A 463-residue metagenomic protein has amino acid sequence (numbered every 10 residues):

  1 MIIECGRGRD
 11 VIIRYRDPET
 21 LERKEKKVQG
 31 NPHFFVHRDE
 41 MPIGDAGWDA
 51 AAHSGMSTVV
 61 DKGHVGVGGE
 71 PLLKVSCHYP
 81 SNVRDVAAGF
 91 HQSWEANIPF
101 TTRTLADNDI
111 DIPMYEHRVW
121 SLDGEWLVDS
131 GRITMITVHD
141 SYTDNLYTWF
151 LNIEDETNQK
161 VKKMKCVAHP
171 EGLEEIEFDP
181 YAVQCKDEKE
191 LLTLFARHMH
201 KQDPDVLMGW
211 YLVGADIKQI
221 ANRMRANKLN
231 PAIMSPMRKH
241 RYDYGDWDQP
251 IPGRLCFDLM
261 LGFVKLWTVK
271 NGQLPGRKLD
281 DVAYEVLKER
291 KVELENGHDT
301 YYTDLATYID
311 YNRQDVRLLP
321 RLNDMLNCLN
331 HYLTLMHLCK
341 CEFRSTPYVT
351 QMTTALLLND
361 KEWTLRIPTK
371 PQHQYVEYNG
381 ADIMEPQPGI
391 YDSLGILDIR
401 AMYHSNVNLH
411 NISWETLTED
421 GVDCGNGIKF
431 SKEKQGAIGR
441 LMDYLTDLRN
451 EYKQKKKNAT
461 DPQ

Functional and structural regions predicted by a protein language model:
M1-T101, A226-P252, K288, V292-L294 (+5 more regions): Non-catalytic nucleic-acid-binding interfaces of large nucleic-acid enzymes and RNP effectors
I2-S54, D107-V206: Conserved RNase H-like, two-metal-ion catalytic cores of nucleic-acid enzymes
S54, G63-G68, S76-S81, K165-Q273: Conserved DEDDh/DEDDy metal-dependent 3′-5′ exonuclease domain
L122-G124, L259, L397-I399: Residues immediately flanking
D129-G131, Y147, K218, K265-W267 (+6 more regions): Short helix/loop capping segments that flank catalytic or ligand/cofactor-binding pockets
K201-D216, I220-R223, C256, M260-V349: Acidic, Mg2+-coordinating catalytic module of metal-dependent nucleases/exonucleases that use a two-metal-ion mechanism
G297-H410, K456, Q463: Common nucleic-acid-contacting/processivity interface regions adjacent to the catalytic cores of nucleic-acid enzymes
P388-Q463: Helical catalytic core of nucleic-acid polymerases
